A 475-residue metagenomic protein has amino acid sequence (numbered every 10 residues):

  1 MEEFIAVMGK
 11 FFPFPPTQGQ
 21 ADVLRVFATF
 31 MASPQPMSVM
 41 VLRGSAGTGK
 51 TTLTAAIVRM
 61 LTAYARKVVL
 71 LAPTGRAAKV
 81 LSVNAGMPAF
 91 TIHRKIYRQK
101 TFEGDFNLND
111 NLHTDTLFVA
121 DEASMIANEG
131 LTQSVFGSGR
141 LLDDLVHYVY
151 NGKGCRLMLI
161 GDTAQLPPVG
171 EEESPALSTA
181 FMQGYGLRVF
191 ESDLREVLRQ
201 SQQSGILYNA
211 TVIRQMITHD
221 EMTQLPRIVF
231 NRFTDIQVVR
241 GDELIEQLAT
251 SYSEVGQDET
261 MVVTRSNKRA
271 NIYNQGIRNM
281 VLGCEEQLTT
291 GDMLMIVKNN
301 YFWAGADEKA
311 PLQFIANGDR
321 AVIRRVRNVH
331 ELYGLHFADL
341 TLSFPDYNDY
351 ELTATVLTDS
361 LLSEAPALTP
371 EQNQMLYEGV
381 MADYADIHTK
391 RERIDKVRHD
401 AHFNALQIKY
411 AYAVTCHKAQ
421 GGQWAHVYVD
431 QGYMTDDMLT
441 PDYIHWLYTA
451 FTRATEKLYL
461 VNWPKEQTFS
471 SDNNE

Functional and structural regions predicted by a protein language model:
E2-S38: Conserved pre-motif I regulatory segment
F4, V23-A28, Q35, Y150-C155 (+1 more regions): Conserved helicase motor core of P-loop NTPases
P16, L70, V262: Conserved SAM-binding loop
Q20, T74, S266, G421: Short, conserved phosphate/pyrophosphate- and ester-handling motifs at nucleotide-, phospho-/glycolipid
L24-R25, T29, P34-T223: ASCE P-loop NTPase helicase motor core
M37, G75, N328, K409 (+1 more regions): Catalytic phosphate/metal-binding cores of nucleic-acid and nucleotide-processing enzymes, i.e., regions that mediate
G86, I277-V281, I444-Y448: Short, solvent-exposed amphipathic alpha-helical segments in soluble enzyme and RNA/protein-processing domains
L332-E475: C-terminal accessory regions
